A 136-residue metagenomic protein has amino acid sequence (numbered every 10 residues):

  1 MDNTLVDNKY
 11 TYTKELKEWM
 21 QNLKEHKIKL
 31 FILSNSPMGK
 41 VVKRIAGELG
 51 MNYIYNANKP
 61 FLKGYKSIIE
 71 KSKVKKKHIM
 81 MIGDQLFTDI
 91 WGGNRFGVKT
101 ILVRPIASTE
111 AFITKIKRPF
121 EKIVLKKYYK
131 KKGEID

Functional and structural regions predicted by a protein language model:
M1-D2, G92: Residue-level recognition of short loop/turn positions
T4-Y12, L16-A46, N56-K59: Substrate-recognition element of Asp-dependent hydrolases with the DxDx(T/V) motif
E48-G50, F96-G97: Short, structured coil segments at secondary-structure junctions
A57, F61-S67, E110-I116: Short, charged, surface-exposed secondary-structure boundary motifs
F61-L86: Conserved Lys-Pro-Asp/Glu-containing loop-to-beta segment of HAD-superfamily phosphomonoesterases, centered on
V74-K76, R95, E110-D136: C-terminal cap/substrate-recognition subdomain and adjoining C-terminal extension of metal-dependent phosphatase-like
I82, F87-P119: Acidic, Mg2+-coordinating phosphoryl-transfer loop and its flanking beta/alpha structural elements, shared across
